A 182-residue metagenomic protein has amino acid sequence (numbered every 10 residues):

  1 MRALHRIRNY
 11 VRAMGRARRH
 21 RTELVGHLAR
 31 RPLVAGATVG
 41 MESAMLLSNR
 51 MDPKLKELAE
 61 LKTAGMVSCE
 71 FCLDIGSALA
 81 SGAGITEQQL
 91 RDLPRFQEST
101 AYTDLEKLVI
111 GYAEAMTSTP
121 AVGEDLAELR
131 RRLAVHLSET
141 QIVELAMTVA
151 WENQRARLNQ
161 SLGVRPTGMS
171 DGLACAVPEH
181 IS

Functional and structural regions predicted by a protein language model:
M1-S182: Hydrophobic alpha-helical segments
